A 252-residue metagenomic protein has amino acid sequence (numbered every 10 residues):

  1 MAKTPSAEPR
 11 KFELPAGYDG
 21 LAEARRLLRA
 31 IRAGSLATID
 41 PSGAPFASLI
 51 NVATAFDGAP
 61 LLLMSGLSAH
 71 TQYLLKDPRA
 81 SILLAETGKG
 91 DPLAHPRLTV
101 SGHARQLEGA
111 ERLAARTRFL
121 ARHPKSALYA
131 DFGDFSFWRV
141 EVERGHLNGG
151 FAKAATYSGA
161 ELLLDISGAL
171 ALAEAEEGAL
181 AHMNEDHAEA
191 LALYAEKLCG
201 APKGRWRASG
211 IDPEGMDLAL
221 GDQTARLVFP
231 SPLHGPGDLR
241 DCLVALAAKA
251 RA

Functional and structural regions predicted by a protein language model:
M1-A252: Binding-site signature for planar aromatic cofactors or substrates
